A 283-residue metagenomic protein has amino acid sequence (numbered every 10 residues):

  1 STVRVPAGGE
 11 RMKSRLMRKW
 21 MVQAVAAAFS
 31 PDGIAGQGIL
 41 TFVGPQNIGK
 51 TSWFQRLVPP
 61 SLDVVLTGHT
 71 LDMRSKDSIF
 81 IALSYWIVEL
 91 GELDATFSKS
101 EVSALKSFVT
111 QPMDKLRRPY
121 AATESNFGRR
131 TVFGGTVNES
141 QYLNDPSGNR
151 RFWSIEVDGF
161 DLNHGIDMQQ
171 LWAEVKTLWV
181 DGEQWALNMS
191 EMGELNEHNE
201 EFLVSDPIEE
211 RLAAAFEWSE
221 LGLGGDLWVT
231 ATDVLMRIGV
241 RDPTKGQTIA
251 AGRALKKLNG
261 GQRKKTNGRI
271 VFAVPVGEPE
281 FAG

Functional and structural regions predicted by a protein language model:
S1-L83, I87: P-loop NTPase catalytic core of nucleic-acid-dependent motor ATPases
D77-L83, R117-T136: AAA+/SF3 P-loop NTPase mechanochemical coupling elements
S84-W86, R129-V132, S147-W153: Short glycine-/polar-rich loops that comprise or flank the Walker A/P-loop and associated switch/sensor motifs
W86-V109, L143-G148: Conserved AAA+/SF3 P-loop NTPase catalytic/coupling segment centered on the Walker-B
V102-S125: Conserved catalytic/switch belt of AAA+ P-loop NTPases
S107-F108, D158, Q169-G182: Conserved AAA+ ATPase "sensor/coupling" helix adjacent to the nucleotide-binding pocket
L143-L162: A short helix-turn-beta junction within AAA+ P-loop NTPase domains corresponding to the substrate/partner-engaging
E183, L187-G283: DNA transaction DNA-binding modules
